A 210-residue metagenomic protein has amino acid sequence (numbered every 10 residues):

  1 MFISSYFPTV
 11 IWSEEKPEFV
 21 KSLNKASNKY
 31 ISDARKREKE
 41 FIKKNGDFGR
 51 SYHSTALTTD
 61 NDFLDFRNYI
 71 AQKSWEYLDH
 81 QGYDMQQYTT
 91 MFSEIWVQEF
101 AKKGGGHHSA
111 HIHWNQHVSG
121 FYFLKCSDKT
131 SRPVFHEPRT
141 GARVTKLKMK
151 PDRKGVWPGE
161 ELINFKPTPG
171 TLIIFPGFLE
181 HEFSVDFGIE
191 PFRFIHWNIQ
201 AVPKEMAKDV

Functional and structural regions predicted by a protein language model:
M1-Y88: Non-heme Fe(II)/2-oxoglutarate
P17, F123-K125, N198-V202: Solvent-exposed residues in well-ordered beta-strands and their adjoining turns, especially edge/terminal strands
K25-K29, D33-E40, T58-D62, R139-R143 (+2 more regions): UBC/E2-like fold recognition across ubiquitin and ubiquitin-like conjugation systems, capturing catalytically active
Y83-K102: Hydrophobic beta-strand-centered segment that forms part of the acyl-chain substrate-binding groove
Q87-T89, I112-Q116, I189-P191: A generic structural micro-feature
I95-V97, G120-Y122, I195-I199: A structural signal for short, well-ordered beta-strand segments
Q98-L172, E205-A207: Catalytic core of non-heme Fe(II) oxygenases with the double-stranded beta-helix
K154-V210: Catalytic core of Fe(II)/2-oxoglutarate
